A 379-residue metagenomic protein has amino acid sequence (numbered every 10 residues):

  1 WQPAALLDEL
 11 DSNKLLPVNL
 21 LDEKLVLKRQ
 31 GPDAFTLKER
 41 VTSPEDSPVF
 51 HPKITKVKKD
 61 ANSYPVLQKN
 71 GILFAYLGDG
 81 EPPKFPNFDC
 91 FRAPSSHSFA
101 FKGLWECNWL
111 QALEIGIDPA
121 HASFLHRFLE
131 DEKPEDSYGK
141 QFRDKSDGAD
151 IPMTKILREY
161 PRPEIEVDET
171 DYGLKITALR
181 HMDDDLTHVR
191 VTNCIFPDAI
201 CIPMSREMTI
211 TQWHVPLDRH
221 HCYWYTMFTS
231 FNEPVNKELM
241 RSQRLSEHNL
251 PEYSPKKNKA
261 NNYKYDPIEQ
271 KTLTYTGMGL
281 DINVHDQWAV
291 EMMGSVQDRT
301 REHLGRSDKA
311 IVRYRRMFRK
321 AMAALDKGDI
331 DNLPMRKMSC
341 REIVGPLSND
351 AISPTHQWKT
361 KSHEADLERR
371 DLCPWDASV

Functional and structural regions predicted by a protein language model:
W1-R40, P44-G80, P86-C90: N-terminal pre-ligand scaffold of iron-sulfur
L20, P32-D33, G80-V379: C-terminal catalytic domain of Rieske-type non-heme iron oxygenases
